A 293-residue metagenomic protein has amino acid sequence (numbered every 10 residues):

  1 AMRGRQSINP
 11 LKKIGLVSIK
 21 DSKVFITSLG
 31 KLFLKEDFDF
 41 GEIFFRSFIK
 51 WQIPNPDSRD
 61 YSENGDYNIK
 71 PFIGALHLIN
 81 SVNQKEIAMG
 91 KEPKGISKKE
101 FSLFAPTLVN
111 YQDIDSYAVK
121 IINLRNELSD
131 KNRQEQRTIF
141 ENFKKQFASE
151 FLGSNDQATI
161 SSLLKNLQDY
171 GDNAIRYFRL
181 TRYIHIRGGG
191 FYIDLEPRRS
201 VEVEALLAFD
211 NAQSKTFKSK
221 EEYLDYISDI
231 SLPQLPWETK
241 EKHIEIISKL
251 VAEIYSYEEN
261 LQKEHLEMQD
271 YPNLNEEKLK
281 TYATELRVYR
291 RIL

Functional and structural regions predicted by a protein language model:
A1-I292: Donor-sugar nucleotide-binding helix/loop cap in glycosyltransferases
